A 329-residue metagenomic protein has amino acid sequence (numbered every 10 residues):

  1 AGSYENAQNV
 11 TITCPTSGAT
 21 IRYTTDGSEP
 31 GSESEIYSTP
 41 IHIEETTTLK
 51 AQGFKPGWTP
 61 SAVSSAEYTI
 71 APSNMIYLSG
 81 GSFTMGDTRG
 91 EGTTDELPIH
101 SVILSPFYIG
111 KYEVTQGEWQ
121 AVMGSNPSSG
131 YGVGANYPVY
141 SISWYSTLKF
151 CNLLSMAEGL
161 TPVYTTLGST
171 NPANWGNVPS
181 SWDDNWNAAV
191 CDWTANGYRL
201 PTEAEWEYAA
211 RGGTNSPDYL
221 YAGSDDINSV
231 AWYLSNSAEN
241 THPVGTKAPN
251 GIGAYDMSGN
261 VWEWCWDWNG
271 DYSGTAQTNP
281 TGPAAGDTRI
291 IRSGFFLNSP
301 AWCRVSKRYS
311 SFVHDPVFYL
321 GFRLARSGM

Functional and structural regions predicted by a protein language model:
A1-P72: Short, compositionally stereotyped local motifs that mark structural "simplifiers"
I21-Y23, Q116, F322: Short beta-strand elements bearing conserved aromatic residues within extracellular beta-rich modules
D26-P30, P56-W58, G81-S82, T88-G90 (+9 more regions): Acidic glycine-/aspartate-rich tracts in secreted/extracellular proteins
S28-T39, M85-P106, M123, G132-V133 (+2 more regions): Short, polar loop/linker segments at the starts of domains and inter-domain junctions
P72-S128, A135-M156, S258-G259, L324: A short glycine-rich, aromatic-capped structural motif
F83, G134-S229, W264, G270: Short, well-ordered surface patches within globular domains
E91-H100, T214-N215, Y219-L220, S237-N240 (+1 more regions): Surface-exposed recognition segments
S181-A195, I227-S258, P283-A285, Y309-H314: Short, well-ordered junction/capping motifs at the entry into regular secondary structure
